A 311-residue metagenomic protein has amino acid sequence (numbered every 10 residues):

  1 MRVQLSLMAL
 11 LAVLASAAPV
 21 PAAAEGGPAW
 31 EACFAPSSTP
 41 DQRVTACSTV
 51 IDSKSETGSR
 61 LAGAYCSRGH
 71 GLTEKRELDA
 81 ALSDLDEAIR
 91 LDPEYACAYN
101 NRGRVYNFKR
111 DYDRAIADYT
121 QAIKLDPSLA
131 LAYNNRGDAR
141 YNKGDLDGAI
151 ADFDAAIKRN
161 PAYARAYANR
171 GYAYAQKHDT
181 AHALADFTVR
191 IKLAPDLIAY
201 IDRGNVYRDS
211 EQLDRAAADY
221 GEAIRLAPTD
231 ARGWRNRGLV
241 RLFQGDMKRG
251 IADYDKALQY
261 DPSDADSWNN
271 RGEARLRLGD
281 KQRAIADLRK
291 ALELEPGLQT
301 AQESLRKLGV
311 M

Functional and structural regions predicted by a protein language model:
A17-S59: N-terminal leader/linker segments that initiate helical-solenoid repeat arrays
G26-A29, R277, Q282-M311: Terminal, low-structured helical/coil segments at or just beyond the last alpha-helical repeat
F34, G63-T73, C97-F108, T120 (+6 more regions): Conserved alpha-helical positions within TPR/SEL1-like repeat arrays
V50, K54, E87-A88, Q121-A122 (+5 more regions): Canonical positions in the second alpha-helix
S53, T57, L91, L125 (+5 more regions): Structural marker of alpha-solenoid helical repeat scaffolds
